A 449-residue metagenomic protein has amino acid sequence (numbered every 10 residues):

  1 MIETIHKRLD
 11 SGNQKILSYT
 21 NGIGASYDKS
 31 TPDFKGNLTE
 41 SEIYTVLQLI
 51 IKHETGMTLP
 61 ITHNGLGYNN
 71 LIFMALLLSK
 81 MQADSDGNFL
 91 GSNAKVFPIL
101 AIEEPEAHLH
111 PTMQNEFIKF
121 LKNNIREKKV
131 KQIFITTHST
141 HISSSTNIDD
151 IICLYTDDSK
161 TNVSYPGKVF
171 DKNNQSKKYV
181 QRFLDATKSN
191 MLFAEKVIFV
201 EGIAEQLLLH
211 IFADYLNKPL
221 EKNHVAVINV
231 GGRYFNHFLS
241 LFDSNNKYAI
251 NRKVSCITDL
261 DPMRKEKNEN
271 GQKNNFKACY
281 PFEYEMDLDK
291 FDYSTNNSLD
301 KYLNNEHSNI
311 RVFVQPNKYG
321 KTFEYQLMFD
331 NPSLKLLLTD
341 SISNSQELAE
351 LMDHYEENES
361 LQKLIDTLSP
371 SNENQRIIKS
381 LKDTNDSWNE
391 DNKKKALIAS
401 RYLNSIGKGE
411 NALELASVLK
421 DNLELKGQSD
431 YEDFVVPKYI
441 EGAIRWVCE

Functional and structural regions predicted by a protein language model:
M1-T58, A94: Alpha-helical coupling/stalk and coiled-coil linker elements that connect catalytic or binding modules and transmit
Y19-S26, K80-D84, N124, N190 (+2 more regions): Conserved, well-folded catalytic cores of nucleic-acid-processing and energy-transducing macromolecular machines
A25-D28, L90-V96, K128-V130, P219-N223 (+1 more regions): Short helix-terminating capping/connector loops at secondary-structure junctions
K35, T137-S139, S240: Short beta-alpha junctions and helix-cap segments that line functional grooves
N37, T136, D259: Short loop/turn motifs enriched for small/polar and acidic residues
E42-T45, L49-T187, A412, A416-E449: Switch/communication elements of ASCE P-loop NTPase nucleotide-binding domains
T146, T156-E449: Acidic, divalent-metal-binding catalytic cores of TOPRIM and closely related two-metal-ion phosphodiester/pyrophosphate
